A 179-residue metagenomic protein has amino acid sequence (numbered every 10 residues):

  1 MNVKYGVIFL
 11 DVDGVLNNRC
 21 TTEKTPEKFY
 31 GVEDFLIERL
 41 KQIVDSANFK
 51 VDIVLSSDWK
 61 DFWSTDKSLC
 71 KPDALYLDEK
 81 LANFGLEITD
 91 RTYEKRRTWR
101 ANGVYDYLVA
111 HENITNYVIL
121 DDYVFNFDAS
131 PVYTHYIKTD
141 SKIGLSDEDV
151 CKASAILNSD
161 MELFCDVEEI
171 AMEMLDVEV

Functional and structural regions predicted by a protein language model:
M1-N2, H111: Short, flexible hinge/linker loops that cap or flank conserved catalytic cores
N2-R97: Alpha-helical substrate-recognition element adjacent to the catalytic core
L75-V179: C-terminal cap/substrate-recognition subdomain and adjoining C-terminal extension of metal-dependent phosphatase-like
